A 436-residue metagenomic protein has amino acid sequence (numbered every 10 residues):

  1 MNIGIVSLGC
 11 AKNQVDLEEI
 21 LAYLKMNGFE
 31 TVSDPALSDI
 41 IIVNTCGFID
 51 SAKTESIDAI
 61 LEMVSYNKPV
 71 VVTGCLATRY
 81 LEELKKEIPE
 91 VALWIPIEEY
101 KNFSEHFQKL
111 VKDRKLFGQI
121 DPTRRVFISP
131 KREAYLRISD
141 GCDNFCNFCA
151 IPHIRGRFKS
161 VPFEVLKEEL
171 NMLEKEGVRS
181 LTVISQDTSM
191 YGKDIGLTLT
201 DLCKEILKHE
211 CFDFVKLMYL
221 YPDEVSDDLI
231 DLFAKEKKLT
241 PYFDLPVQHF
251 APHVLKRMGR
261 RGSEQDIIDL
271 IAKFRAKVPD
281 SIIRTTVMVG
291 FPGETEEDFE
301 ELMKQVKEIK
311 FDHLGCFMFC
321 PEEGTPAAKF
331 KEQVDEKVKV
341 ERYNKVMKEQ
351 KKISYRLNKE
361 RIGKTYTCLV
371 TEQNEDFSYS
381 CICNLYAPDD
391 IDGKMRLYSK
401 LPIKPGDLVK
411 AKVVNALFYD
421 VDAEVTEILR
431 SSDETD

Functional and structural regions predicted by a protein language model:
M1-M190, D228, F243, Q265-K273 (+5 more regions): Proteins enriched for Cys/Gly/acidic motifs involved in redox and nucleic-acid/cofactor modification
L8, G141, Q186, L220 (+6 more regions): Generic beta-structure capping elements
C10, G192-L207, C211, R257 (+1 more regions): Radical SAM enzyme [4Fe-4S]-AdoMet core and its adjacent flexible, acidic and glycine-rich loops/tails across
P35-I40, R284, G363-T365, F418: Short Gly/Ser/Thr- and Asp/Glu-enriched loop/turn motifs at secondary-structure junctions
G47, R155-G156, K256-G262, K329-V334: Short glycine-enriched, charge-decorated loop/helix-capping segments at active-site entrances that position
V70-G74, R79-Y80, L84, P89 (+2 more regions): Conserved SAM/AdoMet-binding glycine-rich loop
L245, T286, V306, L314 (+3 more regions): Hydrophobic, well-ordered secondary-structure elements that form the walls of internal hydrophobic environments
K329-D436: Terminal RNA-binding accessory module
